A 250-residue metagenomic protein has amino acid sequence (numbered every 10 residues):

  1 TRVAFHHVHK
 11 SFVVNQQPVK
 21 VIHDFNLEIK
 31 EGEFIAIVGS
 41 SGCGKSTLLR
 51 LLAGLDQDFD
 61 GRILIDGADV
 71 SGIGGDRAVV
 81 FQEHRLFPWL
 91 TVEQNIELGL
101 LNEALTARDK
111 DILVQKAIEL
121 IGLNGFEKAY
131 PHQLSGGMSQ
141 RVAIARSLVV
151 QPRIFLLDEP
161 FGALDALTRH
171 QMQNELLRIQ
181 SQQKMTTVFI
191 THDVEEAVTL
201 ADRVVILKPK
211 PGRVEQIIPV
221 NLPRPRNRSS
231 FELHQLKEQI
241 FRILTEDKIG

Functional and structural regions predicted by a protein language model:
V38-S40: The feature captures the beta-strand-to-loop junction immediately N-terminal to the Walker
A53: Helix-to-loop junction immediately C-terminal to a conserved catalytic motif
G61-I73: Conserved ABC transporter NBD signature motif
V80, I144: Hydrophobic anchor residue at the start of the ABC signature
E93-L101, D111, Q115, P219: Short helical segment in ABC ATPase nucleotide-binding domains corresponding to the A-loop/adjacent helical element
R108-F126, R178: Conserved ABC ATPase "signature" region
A129-H132, V150: Conserved signature/switch motifs of ABC ATPase nucleotide-binding domains
F155-D158: Catalytic Walker B motif of ABC-type/P-loop ATPase nucleotide-binding domains
